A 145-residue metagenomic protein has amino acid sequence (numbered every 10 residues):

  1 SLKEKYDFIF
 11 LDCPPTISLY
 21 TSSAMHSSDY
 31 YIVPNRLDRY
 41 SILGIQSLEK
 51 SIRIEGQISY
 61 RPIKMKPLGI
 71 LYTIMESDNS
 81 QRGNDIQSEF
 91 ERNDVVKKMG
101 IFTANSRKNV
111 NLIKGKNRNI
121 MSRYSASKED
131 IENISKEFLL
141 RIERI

Functional and structural regions predicted by a protein language model:
S1, I45-Q57, N84-R92: Short, well-ordered amphipathic alpha-helices
S1-L11, T16-I17: Cytosolic-facing regulatory segments adjacent to core modules
T21-R39: Inter-motif core of Ras-like GTPase G domains
I74-I120: Beta-strand-loop-alpha "switch" segments that mediate conformational coupling across diverse proteins
V110-F138: C-terminal boundary of histidine-terminating zinc-finger modules
F138-I145: Short, hydrophobic alpha-helical segments
